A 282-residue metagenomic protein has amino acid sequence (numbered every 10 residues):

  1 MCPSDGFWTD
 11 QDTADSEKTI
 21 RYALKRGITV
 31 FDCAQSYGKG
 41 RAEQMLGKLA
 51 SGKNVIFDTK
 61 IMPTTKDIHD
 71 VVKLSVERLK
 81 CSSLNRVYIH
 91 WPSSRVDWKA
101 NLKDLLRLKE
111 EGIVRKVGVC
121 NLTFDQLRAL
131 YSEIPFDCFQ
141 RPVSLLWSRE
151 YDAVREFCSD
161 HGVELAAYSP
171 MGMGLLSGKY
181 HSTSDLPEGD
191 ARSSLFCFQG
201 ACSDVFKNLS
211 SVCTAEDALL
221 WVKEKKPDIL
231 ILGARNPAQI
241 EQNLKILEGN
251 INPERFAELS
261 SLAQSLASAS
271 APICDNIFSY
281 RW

Functional and structural regions predicted by a protein language model:
M1-V55: N-terminal binding-site loop/beta-alpha segment at the start of enzyme catalytic domains that lines or forms
S4, W8, R21, P63-L146: Glycine/proline-rich, positively charged, aromatic-decorated active-site loop/lid region on the catalytic face
S16, F31, L46, F57 (+10 more regions): Conserved, mostly hydrophobic/aromatic
T29-V30, N54-D58, S83-Y88, V114-G118 (+3 more regions): Structural preference for beta-strand elements that scaffold enzyme active sites
Y37, G52-D67, H90-W91: Structural motif corresponding to the early beta-alpha repeats
L49-S51, L74, L105, I134-D137 (+3 more regions): Short, hinge-like loop/turn segments at secondary-structure boundaries
K109, E188-E254: Conserved short secondary-structure transition element at the edge of the structured enzyme core that lines
E150-E188: Aromatic-lined glycan-binding groove of carbohydrate-active enzymes
